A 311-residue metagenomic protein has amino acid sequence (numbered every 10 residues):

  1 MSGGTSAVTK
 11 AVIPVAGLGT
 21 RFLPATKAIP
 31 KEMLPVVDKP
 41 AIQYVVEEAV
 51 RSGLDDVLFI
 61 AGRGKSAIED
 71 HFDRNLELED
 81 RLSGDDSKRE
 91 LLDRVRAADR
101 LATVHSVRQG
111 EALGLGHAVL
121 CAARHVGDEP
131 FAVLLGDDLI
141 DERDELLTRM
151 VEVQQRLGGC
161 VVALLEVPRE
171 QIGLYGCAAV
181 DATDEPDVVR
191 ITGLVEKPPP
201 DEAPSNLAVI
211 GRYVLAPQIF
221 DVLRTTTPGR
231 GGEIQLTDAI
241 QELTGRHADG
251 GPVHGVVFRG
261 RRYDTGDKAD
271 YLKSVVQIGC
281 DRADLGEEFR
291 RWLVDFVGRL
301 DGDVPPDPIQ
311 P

Functional and structural regions predicted by a protein language model:
S2-S83, S87, Q109, E145-R149: N-terminal glycine-rich phosphate-binding loop and ensuing alpha1 helix
K10, D55-V57, T103, P130 (+3 more regions): Residues at the starts of beta-strands that form the adenosine-phosphate
G17, R63, D138, E145 (+2 more regions): Alpha-helix/helix-capping structural signal
A41-Y44, H117-C121, A239: Well-ordered alpha-helical segments embedded in enzymatic catalytic cores
L78-R81, K88, D93-V180, L215-P217 (+1 more regions): Conserved beta-loop-beta/alpha segment of the NTase-like Rossmann-fold superfamily that binds/positions NTPs
A132, V151-Q155, T183-R291: Catalytic-core segments of class I nucleotidyltransferases/pyrophosphorylases that form NMP-activated intermediates
G279-C280, G286-P311: Catalytic, metal-anchored helix/loop core of enzyme active sites in primary metabolism
